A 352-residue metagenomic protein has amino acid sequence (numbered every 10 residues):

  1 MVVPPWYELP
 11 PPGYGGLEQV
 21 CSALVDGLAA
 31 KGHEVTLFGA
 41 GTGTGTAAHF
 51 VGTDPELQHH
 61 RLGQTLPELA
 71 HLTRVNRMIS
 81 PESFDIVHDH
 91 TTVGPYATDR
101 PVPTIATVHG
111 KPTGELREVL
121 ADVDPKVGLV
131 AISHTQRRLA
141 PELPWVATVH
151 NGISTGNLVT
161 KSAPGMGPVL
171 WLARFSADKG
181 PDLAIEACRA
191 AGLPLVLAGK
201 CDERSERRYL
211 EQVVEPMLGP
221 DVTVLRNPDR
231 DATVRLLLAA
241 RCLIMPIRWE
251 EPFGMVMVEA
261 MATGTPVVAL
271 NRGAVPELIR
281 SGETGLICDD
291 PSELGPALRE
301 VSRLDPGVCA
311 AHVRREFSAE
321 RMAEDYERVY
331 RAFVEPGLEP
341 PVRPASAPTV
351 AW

Functional and structural regions predicted by a protein language model:
M1-W352: Catalytic cores of nucleotide-sugar-dependent glycosyltransferases that transfer UDP/GDP/TDP-activated
